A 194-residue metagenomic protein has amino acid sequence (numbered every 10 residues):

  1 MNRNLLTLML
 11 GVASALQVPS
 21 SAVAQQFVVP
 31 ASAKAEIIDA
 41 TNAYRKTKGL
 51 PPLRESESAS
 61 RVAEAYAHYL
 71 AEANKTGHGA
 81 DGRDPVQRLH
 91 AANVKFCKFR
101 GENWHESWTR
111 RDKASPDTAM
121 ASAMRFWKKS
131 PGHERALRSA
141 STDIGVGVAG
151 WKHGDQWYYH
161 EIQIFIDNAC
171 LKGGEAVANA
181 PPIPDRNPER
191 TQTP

Functional and structural regions predicted by a protein language model:
M1-N4: Positively charged n-region of N-terminal signal peptides that target proteins for export
T7-Q17: Bacterial N-terminal signal peptides
S14, S60, H133-E134: General alpha-helical segment detector with a strong preference for membrane-spanning helices and helix-boundary regions
V18-A24: Sec/Tat signal peptide C-region and signal peptidase I cleavage site
Q25-A92, S139-G145, A149: Short, well-ordered surface patches within globular domains
A71-E72, H78, K113, D155 (+1 more regions): Short, solvent-exposed loop/turn elements at domain surfaces
P85-N168: A well-ordered secondary-structure block
I162-P194: Low-complexity, Gly/Ser/Thr/Pro-rich intrinsically disordered linker/tail segments
